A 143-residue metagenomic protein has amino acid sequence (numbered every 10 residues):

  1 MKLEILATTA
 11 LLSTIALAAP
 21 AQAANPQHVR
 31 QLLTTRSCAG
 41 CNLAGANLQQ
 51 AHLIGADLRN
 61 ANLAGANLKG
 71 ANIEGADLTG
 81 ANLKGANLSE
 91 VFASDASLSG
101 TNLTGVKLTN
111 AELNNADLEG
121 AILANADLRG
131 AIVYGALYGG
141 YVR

Functional and structural regions predicted by a protein language model:
M1-A7: Bacterial N-terminal signal peptides that target proteins for export
A7-S13: Sec-dependent N-terminal signal peptides
T14-Q22: C-terminal segment of classical bacterial N-terminal signal peptides
Q22-R143: Tandem repeat scaffolds
